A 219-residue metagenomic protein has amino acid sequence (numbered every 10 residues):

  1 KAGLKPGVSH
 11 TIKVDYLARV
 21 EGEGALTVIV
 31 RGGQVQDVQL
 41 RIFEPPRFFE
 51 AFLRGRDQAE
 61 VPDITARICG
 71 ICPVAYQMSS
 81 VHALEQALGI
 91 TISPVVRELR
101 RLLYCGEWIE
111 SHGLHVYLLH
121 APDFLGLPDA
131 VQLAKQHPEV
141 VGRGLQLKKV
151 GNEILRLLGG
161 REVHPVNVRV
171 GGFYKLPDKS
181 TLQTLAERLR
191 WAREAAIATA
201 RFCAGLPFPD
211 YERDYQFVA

Functional and structural regions predicted by a protein language model:
K1-A219: Active-site bordering "gate/hinge" segments that shape substrate access to catalytic or cofactor-binding pockets
